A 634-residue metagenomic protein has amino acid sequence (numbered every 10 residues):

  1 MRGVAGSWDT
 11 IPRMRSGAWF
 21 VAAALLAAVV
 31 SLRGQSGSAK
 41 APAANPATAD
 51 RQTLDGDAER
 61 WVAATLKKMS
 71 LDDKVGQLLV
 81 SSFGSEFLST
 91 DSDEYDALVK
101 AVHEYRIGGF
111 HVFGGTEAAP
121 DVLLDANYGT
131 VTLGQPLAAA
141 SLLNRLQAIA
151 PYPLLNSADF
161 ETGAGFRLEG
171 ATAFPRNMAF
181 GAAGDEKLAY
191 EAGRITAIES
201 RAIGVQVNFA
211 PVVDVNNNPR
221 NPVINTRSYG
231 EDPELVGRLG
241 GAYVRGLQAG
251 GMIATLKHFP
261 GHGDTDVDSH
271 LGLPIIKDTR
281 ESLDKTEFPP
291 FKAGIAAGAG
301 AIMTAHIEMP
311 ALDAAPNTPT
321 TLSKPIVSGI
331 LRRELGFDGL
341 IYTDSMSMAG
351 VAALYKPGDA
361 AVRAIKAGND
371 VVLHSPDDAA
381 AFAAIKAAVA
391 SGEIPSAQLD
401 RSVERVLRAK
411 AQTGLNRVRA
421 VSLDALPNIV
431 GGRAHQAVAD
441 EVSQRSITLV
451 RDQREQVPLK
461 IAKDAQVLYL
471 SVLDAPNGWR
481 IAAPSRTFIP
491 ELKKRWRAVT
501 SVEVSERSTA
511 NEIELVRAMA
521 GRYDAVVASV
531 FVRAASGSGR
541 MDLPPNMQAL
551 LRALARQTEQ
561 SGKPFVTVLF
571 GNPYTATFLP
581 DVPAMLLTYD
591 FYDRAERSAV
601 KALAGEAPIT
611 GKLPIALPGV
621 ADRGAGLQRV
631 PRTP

Functional and structural regions predicted by a protein language model:
R2, R13-A18, K563: Positively charged n-region of N-terminal signal peptides that target proteins for export
F20-V29: Bacterial N-terminal signal peptides
Q35-K100, K324, R333, L354-P634: Preference for extracellular/luminal or secreted protein segments
G37-H258, F288, K292, S323-H374 (+6 more regions): N-terminal beta-rich core of secreted/periplasmic extracellular enzymes
A119, L124-Y128, A173, N177 (+4 more regions): Active-site-proximal beta-alpha loop/turn segments in soluble metabolic enzymes
L168-A171, D266-L271, L312-P319, A349-D359 (+2 more regions): Histidine/acidic-residue-rich catalytic or RNA/ligand-binding cores of hydrolases and nuclease-related proteins
